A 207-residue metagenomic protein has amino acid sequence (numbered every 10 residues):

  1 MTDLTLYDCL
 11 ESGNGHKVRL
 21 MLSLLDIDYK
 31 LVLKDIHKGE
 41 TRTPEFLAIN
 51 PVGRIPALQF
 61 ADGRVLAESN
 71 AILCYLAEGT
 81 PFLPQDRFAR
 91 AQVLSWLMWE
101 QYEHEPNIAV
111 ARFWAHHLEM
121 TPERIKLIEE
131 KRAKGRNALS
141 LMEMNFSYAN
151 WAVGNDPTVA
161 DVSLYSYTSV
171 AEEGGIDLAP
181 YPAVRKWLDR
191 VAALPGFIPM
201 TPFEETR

Functional and structural regions predicted by a protein language model:
M1-E11, H16-E129, A133, E143: GST-like domain detector, emphasizing the conserved glutathione-binding G-site in the N-terminal thioredoxin-like
A77-E78, S147, A193: Residues at helix-coil transition
L97, G135, L139, L188: Short amphipathic alpha-helical/adjacent loop interface patches that line ligand and macromolecule-binding sites
I108-V110, A152-P180, R185-A193, I198: GST superfamily/GST-like fold recognition
H117, E205-R207: Carbohydrate-binding/catalytic loop surfaces
L139-V153: Hydrophobic alpha-helical bundle segments that form small-molecule/ligand-binding pockets
P199, F203-E204: Exported/periplasmic ABC-transporter solute-binding proteins
